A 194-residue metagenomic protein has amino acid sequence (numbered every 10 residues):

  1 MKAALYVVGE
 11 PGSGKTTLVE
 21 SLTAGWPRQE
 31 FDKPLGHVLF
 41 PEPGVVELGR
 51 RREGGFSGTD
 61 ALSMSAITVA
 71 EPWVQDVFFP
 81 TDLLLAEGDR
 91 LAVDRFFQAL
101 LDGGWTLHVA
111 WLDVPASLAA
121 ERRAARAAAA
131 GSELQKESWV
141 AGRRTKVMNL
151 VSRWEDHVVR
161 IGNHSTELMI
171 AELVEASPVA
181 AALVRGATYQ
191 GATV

Functional and structural regions predicted by a protein language model:
A4-V8: Short hydrophobic/aromatic beta-strand immediately N-terminal to the Walker A/P-loop
G9-G14: Conserved glycine(s) of the Walker
T16-Q29: A conserved segment at the C-terminal end of the G1
P27-E42: Short mixed-charge
V38-R90: Conserved nucleotide-sensing/catalytic segment adjacent to the nucleotide-binding pocket in NTP-handling enzymes
S63-Q75, V93-F96, E133-M148, I170-A176: Well-ordered, non-membrane alpha-helical segments in soluble/globular domains
E87-G88, G103-A125: Conserved phosphate-donor/acceptor-positioning beta-strand/loop module used by diverse small-molecule
N149-V194: NTP-dependent small-molecule kinase module
